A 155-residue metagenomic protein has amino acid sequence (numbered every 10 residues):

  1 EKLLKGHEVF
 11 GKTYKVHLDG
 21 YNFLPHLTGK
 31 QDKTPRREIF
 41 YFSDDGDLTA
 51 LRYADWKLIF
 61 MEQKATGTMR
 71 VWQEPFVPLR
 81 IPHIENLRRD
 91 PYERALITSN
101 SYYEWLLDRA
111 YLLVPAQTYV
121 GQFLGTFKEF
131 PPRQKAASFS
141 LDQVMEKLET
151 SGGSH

Functional and structural regions predicted by a protein language model:
E1-R94: C-terminal cap/loop subdomain of S1 sulfatases and analogous C-terminal strand-loop tails that border
L58-I59, K64-A65, Q73-H83, L87-H155: Long, internal low-complexity/basic segments
